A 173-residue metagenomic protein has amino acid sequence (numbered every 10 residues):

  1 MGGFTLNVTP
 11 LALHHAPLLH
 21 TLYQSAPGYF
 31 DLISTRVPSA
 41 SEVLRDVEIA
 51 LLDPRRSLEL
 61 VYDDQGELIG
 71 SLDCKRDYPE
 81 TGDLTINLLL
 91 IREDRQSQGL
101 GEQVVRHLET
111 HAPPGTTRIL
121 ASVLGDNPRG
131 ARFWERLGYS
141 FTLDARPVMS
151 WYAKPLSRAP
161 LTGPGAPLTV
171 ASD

Functional and structural regions predicted by a protein language model:
M1-T5: Short, Lys/Arg-enriched N-terminal segments with co-localized hydrophobic residues within the first ~10-30 amino acids
L6, P10-A16, H20-D94, V105-H111 (+2 more regions): Acetyl-CoA-dependent GNAT
I86, T116-R118: A general structural motif
Q96, L120-A131, P147-M149: Conserved beta-strand-loop-alpha-helix junction that forms the acyl-donor binding cleft
G99: Glycine-rich phosphate-binding loop
E102, G125-L143: Conserved active-site alpha-helix within GNAT-family acetyltransferase domains
R158-P164: Short, charged/polar, Gly/Pro-enriched secondary-structure boundary elements
